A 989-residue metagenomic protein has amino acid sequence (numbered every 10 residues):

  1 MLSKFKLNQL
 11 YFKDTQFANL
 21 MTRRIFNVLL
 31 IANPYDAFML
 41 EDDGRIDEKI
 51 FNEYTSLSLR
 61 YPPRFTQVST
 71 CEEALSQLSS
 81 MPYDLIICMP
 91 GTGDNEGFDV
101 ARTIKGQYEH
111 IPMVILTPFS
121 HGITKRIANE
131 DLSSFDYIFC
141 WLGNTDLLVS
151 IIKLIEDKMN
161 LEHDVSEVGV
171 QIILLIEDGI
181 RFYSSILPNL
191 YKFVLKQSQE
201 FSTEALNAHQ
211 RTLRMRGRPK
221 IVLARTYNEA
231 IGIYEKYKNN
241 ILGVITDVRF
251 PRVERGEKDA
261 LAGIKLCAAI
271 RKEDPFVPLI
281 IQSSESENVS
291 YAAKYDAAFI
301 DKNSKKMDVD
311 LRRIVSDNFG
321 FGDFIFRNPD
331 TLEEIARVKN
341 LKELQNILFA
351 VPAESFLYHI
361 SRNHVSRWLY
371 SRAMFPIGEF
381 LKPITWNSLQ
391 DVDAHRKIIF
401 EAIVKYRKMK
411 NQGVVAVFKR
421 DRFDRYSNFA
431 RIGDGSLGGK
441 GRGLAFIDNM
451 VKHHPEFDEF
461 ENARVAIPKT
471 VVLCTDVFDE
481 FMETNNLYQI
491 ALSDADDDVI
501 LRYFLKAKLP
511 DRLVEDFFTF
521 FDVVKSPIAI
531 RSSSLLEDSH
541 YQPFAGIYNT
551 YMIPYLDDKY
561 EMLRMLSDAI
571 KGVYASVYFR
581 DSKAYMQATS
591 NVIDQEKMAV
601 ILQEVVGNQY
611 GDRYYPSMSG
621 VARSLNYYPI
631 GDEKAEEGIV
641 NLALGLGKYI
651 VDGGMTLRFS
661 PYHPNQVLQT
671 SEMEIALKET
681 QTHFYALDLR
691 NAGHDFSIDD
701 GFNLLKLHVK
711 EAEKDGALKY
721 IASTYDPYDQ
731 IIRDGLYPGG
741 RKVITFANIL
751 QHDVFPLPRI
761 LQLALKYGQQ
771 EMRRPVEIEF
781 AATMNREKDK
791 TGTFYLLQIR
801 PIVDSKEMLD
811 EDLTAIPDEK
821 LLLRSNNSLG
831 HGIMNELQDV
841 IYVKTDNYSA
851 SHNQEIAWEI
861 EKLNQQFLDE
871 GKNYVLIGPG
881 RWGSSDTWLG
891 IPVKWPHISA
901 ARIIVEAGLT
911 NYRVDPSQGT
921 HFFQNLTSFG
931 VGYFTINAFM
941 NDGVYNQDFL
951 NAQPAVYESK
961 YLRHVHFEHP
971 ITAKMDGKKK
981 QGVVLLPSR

Functional and structural regions predicted by a protein language model:
M1-T66, E130-Y137, W141-K220, Y227-N228 (+3 more regions): Non-catalytic signal-transmission and effector/linker regions of two-component phosphorelay proteins
L10, M39-D42, I46, F51 (+6 more regions): Conserved phosphotransfer microenvironments
P34-M39, C71-E73, L85-E96, S120-G122 (+9 more regions): Short acidic, S/G/P-rich loop/turn micro-motifs used as interaction or catalytic elements
H110-V114, Y137, I172, V277-I280 (+1 more regions): Proline-centered loop/turn at the N-terminus of a beta-strand
L116-P118, Q282, K302: Hydrophobic/aromatic residues positioned on beta-strands within the core alpha/beta folds
I127-I138, Y291-F299: As written
E287-G413: Terminal, compositionally biased segments used for targeting/anchoring and flexible tails
K419-E459, K508-G908, N925-S928, P954 (+1 more regions): Conserved mixed alpha/beta core segments that line enzyme active sites in large multi-domain catalysts
